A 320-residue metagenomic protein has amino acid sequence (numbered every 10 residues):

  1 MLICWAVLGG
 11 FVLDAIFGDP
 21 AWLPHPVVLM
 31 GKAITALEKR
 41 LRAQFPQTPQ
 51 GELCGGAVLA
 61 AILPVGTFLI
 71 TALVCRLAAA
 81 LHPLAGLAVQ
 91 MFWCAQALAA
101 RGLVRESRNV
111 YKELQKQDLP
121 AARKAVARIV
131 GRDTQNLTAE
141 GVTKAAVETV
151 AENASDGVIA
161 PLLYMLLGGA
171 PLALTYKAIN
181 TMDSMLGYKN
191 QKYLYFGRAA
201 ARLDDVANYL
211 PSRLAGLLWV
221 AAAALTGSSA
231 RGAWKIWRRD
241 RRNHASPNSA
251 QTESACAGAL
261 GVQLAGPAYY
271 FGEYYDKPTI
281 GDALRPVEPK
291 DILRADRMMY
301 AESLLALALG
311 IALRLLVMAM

Functional and structural regions predicted by a protein language model:
M1-T175, I179, G187-M320: Hydrophobic alpha-helical transmembrane segments
S184: Glycine-rich phosphate/dinucleotide-binding loop and adjoining beta-alpha-beta core of small-molecule
